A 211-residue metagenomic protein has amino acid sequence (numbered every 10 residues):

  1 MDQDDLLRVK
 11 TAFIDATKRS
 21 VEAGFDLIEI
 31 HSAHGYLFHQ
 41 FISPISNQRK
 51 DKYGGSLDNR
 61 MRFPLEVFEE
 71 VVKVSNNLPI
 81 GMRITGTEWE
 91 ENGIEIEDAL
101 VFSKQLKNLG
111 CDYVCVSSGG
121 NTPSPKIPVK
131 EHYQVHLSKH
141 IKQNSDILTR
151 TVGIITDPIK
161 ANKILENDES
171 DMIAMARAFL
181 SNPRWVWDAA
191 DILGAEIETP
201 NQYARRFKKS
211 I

Functional and structural regions predicted by a protein language model:
M1-I211: Flavin-dependent oxidoreductase catalytic cores
